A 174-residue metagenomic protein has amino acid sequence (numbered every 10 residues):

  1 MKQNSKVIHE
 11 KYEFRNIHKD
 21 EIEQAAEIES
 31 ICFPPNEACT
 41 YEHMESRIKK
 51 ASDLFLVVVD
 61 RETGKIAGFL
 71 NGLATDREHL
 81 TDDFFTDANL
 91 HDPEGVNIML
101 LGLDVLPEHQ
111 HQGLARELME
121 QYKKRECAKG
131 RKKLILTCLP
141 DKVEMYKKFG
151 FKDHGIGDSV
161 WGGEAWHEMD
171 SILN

Functional and structural regions predicted by a protein language model:
K11-A25: A short beta-loop-alpha structural element at the N-terminal edge of CoA-dependent acyl/N-acetyltransferase catalytic
H18, L106, L139: Residue-level recognition of the GNAT/N-acetyltransferase active site
P34-E62, F69-L90: Active-site rim helix/loop that mediates acceptor-substrate recognition in acyltransferases
K65-D104, Q110, S159-A165: Conserved acyl-donor/pantetheine-binding loop and adjacent beta-alpha core of acyl/acetyltransferases and related
A74-R77, I135-T137, K147, K152-E168: Conserved catalytic-core motifs of GNAT/GCN5-like acyltransferases
V105, H111-K124: Conserved acetyl-CoA-binding loop-helix of GNAT-fold acetyltransferases
M119, R125-L139: Conserved GNAT acetyl-CoA-binding A-motif
